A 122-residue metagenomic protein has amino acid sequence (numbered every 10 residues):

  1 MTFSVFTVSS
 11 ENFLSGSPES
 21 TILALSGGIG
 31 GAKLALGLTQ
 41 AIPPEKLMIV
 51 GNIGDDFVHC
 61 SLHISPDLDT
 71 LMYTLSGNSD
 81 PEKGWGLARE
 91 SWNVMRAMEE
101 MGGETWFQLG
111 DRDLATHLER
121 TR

Functional and structural regions predicted by a protein language model:
F3-G16: A short, basic/flexible loop-to-alpha-helix module at the beginning of a structural domain
T7, A24, A32-A35, A41 (+3 more regions): A sequence-composition feature that detects small, non-aromatic residues
F13-P66: N-terminal phosphate-binding or glycine-rich loops at protein starts, especially the Walker A/P-loop of NTPases
N52-R122: Electropositive, gly/pro-rich neighborhoods at or near active sites that engage anionic ligands
